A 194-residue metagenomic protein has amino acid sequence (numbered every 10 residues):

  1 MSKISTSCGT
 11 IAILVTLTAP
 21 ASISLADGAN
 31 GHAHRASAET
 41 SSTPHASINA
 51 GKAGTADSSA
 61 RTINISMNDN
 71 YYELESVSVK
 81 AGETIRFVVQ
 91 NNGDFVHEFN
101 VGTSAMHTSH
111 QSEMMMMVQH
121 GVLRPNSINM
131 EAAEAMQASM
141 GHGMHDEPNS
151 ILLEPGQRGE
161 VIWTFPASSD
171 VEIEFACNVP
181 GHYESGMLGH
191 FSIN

Functional and structural regions predicted by a protein language model:
M1-I11: Bacterial N-terminal signal peptides that target proteins for export
T10-P20: Bacterial N-terminal signal peptides
P20-A26: Sec/Tat signal peptide C-region and signal peptidase I cleavage site
D27-A50, D94-F95, P125-I128, Q137-A138 (+1 more regions): Extracellular/periplasmic metallocenter environments
A53-I85, G143: N-terminal edge beta-strand
I65, F87, F99, C177: Divalent metal-coordination and catalytic microenvironments
E73, I85-R86, G93-H97, M106-H107: Primarily extracytoplasmic ectodomains and periplasmic/lumenal surface modules that are beta-strand-rich
S104-G143: The feature marks short-to-medium sequence segments in extracytoplasmic or secretory-pathway proteins
